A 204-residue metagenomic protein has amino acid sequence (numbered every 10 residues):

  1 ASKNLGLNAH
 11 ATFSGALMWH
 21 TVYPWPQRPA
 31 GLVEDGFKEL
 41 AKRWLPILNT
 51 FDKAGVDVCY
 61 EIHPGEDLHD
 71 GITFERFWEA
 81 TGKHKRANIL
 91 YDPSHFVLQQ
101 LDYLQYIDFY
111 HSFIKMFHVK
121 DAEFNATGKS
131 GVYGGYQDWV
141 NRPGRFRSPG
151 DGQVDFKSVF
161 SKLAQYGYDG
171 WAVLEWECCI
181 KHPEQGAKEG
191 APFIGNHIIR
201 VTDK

Functional and structural regions predicted by a protein language model:
A1-N88: Active-site acidic/histidine proton-transfer and metal-coordination neighborhood in alpha/beta enzyme cores
G6-L7, L45-P46, K53, D67-K204: Histidine-acidic metal/acid-base catalytic patches
